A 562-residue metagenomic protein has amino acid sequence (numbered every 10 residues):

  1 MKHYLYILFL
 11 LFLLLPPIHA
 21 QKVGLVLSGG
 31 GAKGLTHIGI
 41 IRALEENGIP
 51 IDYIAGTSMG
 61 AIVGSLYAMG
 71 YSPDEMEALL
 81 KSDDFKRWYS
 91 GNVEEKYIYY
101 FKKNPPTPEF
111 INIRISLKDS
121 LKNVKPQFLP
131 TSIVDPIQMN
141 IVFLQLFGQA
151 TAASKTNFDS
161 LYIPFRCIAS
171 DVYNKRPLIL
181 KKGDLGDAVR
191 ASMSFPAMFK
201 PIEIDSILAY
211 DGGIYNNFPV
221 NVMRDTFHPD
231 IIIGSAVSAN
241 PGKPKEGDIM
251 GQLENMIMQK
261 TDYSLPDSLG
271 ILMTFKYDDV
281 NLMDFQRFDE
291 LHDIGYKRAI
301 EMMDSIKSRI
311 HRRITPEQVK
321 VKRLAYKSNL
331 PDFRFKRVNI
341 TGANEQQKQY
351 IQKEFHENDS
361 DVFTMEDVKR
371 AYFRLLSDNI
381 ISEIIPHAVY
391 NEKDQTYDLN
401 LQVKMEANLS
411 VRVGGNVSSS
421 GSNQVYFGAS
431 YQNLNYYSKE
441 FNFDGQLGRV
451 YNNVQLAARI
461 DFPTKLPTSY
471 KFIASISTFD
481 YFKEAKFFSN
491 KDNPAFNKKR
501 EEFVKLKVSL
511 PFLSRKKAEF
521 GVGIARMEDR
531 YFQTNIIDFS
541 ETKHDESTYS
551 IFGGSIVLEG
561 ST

Functional and structural regions predicted by a protein language model:
K2, W88, A150-F158, E440-N442 (+2 more regions): Short secondary-structure capping/junction motifs at helix and strand boundaries
Y4, D159-L161, K498: A short catalytic or substrate-binding loop motif that flags glycine-/basic-rich loops and adjacent residues that bind
Y4, N217, P266-S268, R449-Y451 (+1 more regions): Short, solvent-exposed loop/turn segments at the edges of secondary structure
Y4-I18: Sec-dependent N-terminal signal peptides
F9, I163-F165, S475: Mobile beta-alpha loop/short-helix "lid" or hinge segments that flank ligand
H19-T57, S65-F373, S377-S382, A388-V389 (+1 more regions): Patatin-like phospholipase
E366, S377, E383-S561: Gram-negative/organellar outer-membrane beta-barrel architecture
